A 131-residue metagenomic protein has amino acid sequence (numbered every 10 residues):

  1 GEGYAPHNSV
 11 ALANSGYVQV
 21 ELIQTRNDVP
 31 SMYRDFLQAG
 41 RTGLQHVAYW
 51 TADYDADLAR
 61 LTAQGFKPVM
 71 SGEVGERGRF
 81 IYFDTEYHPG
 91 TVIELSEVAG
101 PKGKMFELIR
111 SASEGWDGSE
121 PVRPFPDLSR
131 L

Functional and structural regions predicted by a protein language model:
G1-K67, D84-L131: Glyoxalase I/VOC metalloenzyme domain signal
G75-R79: Short acidic/glycine-enriched loop/turn segments that link adjacent beta-strands
